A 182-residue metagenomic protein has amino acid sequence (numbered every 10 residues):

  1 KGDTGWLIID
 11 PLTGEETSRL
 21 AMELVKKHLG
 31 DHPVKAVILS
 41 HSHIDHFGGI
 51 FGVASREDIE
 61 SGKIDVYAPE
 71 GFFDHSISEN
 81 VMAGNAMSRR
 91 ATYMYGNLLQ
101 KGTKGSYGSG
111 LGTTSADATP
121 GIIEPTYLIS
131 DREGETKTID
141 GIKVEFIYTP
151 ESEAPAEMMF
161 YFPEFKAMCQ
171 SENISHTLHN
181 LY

Functional and structural regions predicted by a protein language model:
K1, L128-A167, I174: Core dinuclear metal-dependent hydrolase active-site scaffold
K1-L29, E157-E172: Conserved beta-strand hairpin/beta-sheet module of binuclear metal-dependent hydrolase folds, prominently
T4-G5, E15-D65, S130: Active-site metal-binding motif and surrounding structural segment of the metallo-beta-lactamase
S42-G48, F73-H75, E153-P155, S175-L178: Active-site environment of divalent metal-dependent phosphoester hydrolases
G62, I123-P125, E133, A156 (+1 more regions): Residues that flank catalytic or metal-binding motifs in active/ligand-binding sites
Y67-P69, Q170: Generic beta-sheet signal
D74-T149: Metallo-beta-lactamase
